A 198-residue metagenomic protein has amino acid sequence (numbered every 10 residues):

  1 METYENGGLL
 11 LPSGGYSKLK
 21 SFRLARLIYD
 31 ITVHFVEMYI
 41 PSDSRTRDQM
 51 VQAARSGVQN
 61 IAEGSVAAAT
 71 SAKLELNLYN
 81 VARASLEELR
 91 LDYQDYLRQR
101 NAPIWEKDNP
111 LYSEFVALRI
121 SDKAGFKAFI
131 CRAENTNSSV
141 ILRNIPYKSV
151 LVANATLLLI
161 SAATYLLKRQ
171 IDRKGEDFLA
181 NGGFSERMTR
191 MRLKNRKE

Functional and structural regions predicted by a protein language model:
M1-E198: Amphipathic alpha-helical assembly/interaction segments
